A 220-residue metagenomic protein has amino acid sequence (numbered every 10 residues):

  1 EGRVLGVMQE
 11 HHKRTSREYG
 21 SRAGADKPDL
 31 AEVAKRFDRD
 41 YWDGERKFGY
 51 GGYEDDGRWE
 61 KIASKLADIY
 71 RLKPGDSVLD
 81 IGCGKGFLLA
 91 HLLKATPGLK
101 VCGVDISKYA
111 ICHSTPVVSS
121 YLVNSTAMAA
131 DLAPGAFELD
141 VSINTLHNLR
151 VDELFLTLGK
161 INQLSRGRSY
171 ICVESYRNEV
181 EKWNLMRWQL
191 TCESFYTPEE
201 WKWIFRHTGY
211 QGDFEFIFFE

Functional and structural regions predicted by a protein language model:
E1-Y70, S77-I81, K85-A133, L149-L156 (+1 more regions): Class I (Rossmann-like) S-adenosyl-L-methionine-dependent methyltransferase catalytic domain, capturing the SAM-binding
V141: A conserved beta-strand element that flanks and buttresses the S-adenosyl-L-methionine
T145: Hydrophobic adenine-recognition pocket in adenosine-nucleotide-binding enzymes
